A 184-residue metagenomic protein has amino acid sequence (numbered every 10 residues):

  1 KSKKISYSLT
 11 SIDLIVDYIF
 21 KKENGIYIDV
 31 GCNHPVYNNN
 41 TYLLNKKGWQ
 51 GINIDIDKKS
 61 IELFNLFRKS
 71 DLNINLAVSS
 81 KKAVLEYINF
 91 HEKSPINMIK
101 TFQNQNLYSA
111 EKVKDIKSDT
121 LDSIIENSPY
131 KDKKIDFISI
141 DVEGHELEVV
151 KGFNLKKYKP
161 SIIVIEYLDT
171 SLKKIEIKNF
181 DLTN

Functional and structural regions predicted by a protein language model:
K1-N24, H34-V36: Class I SAM-dependent methyltransferase Rossmann-like catalytic core, especially the SAM/SAH-binding loop
I26-I28, Y37-N53, S60, K69-D71 (+1 more regions): Conserved acidic-Pro-Pro-aromatic motif
C32, V78, V142: Hydrophobic pocket-lining residues within nucleotide cofactor-binding pockets
N33, D57: Two-component His->Asp phosphorelay active-site signatures
I54-I56, A77: Conserved acidic E/D residue at the C-terminus of a beta-strand in Rossmann-like folds
F64-N65: Conserved SAM-binding loop
I74: General small-molecule cofactor/ligand-binding pocket signal
S79-D119, S128: Glycine-rich adenosyl-binding loop in Rossmann-like folds that engage adenosine-containing cofactors
